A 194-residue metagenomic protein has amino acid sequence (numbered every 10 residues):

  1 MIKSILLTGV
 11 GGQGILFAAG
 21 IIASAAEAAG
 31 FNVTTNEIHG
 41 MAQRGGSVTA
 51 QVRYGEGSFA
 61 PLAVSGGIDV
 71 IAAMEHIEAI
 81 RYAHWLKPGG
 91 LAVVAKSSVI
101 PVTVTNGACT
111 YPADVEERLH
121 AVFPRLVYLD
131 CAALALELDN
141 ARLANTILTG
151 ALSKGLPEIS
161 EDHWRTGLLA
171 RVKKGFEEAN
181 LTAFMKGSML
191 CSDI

Functional and structural regions predicted by a protein language model:
M1-I194: Active-site cofactor/cluster-binding pocket
